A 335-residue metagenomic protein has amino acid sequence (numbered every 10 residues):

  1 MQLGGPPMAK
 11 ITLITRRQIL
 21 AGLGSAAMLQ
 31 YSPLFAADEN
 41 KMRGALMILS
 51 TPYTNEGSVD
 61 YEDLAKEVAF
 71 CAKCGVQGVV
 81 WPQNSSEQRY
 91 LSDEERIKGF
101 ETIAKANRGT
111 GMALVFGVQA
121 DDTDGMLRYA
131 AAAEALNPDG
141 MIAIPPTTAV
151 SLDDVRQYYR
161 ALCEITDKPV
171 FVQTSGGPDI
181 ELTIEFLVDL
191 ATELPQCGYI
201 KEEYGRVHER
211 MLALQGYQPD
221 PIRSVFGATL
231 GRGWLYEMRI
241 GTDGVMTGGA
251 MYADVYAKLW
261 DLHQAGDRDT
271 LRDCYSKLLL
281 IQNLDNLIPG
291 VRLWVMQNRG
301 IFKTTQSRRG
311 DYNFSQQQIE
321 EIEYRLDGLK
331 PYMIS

Functional and structural regions predicted by a protein language model:
Q2-A36: N-terminal export signals
G22, T102, A161, D189 (+4 more regions): Alpha-helical scaffold segments in soluble metabolic enzymes
A37-K41: Cleaved targeting-peptide boundary
R43, P52-Y53, S58-D179: Active-site beta->alpha loop and helix N-cap motifs at the rims of alpha/beta catalytic domains
I48-L49: Mature N-terminal segment immediately following signal peptide/propeptide cleavage in secreted/periplasmic
A72, Y236-S335: Structured C-terminal cap/extension of enzyme domains
A106-M112, L136-N137, T166-K168, E193-Q196 (+3 more regions): Short helix-capping segments at alpha-helix termini
G177-S276, D285: Catalytic alpha/beta core domains of metabolic enzymes, predominantly
